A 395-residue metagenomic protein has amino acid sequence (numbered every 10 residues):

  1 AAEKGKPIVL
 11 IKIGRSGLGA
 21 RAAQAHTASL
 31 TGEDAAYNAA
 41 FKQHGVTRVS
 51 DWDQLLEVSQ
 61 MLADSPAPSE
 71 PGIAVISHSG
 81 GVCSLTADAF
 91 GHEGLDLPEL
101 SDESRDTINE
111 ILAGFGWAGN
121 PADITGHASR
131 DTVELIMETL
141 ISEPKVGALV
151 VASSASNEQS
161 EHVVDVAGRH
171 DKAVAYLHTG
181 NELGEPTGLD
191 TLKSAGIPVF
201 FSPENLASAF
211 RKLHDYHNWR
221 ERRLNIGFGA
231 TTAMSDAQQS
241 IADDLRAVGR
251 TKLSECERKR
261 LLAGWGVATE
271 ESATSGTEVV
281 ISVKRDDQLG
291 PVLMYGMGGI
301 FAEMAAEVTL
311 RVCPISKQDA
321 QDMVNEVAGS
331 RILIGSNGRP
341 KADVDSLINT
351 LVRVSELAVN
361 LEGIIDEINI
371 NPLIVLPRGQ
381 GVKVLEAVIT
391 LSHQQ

Functional and structural regions predicted by a protein language model:
A1-A20, Q24, D190-T231, G381-Q395: Terminal amphipathic helices with adjacent charged low-complexity linkers/tails
A2-E3, S16-G17, P186, S208-H214 (+4 more regions): N-terminal beta-alpha lobe that positions the nucleotide/phosphoryl donor in ATP/NTP-coupled carboxylate activation
R15-A25, T31-H44, A89, T107-D123 (+4 more regions): Gly-rich Lys/Arg/Thr-decorated short loops/hinges at beta-loop-alpha junctions or inter-strand turns that position
A20, K42, S69-S154: Short glycine-cluster motifs
V49-W52, E70, L100-S101, A148-S153 (+4 more regions): Flexible, glycine/charged-enriched surface loops at secondary-structure junctions
A67-A89, V150, L253, E271-Q318 (+2 more regions): Phosphate-binding site of ATP-dependent enzymes
H127-T132, I136-G229: C-terminal non-catalytic interaction/assembly regions of soluble proteins
E307-R339: Conserved hydrophobic core element of enzyme catalytic domains
